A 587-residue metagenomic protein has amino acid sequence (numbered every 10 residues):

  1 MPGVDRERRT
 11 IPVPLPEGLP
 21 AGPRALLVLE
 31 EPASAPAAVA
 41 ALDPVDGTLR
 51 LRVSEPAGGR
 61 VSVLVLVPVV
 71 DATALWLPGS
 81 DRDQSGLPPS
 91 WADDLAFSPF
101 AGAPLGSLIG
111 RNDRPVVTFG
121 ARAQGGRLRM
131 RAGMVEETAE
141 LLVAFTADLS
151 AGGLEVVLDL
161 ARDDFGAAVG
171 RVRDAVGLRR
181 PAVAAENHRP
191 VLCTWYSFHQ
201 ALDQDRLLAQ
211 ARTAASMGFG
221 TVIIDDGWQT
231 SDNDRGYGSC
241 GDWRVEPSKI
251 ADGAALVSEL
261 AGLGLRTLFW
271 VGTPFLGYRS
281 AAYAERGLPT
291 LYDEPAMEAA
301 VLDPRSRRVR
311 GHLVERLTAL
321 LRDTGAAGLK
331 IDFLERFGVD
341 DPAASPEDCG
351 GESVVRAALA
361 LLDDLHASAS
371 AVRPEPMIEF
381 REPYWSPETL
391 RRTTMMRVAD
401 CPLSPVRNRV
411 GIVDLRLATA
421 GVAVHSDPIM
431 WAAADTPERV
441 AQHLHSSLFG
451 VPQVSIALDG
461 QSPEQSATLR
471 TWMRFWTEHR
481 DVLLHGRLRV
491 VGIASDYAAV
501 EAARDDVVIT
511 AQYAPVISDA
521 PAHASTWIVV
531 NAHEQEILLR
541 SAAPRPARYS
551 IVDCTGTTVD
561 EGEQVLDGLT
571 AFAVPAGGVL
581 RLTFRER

Functional and structural regions predicted by a protein language model:
M1-L178, H523-T526, L538-I551, T555-G556 (+2 more regions): N-terminal accessory beta-strand-rich subdomains and adjacent acidic, glycine-rich linkers that precede catalytic cores
F165-R179, T221-D226, S248-E298, E375-F380 (+1 more regions): Glycine-rich, aromatic-flanked loop segments that form ligand/cofactor-binding clefts across common enzyme folds
R189, Y196-Q200, R266-D323, D414-L415: Active-site-adjacent "subsite" loops/lids of carbohydrate-active enzymes
H199, M217, D226, L260 (+7 more regions): Active-site and adjacent substrate-binding regions of carbohydrate-active enzymes
H199-Q204, V245-I250, P274-G277, W385-E388 (+2 more regions): Acidic-and-aromatic substrate-binding clefts and catalytic sites of carbohydrate-active enzymes
R206-S231, D323, A327: Catalytic domains of carbohydrate-active enzymes, especially glycoside hydrolases
W228-G253, S280-P304, E335-L359, L365: Aromatic- and acidic-residue-enriched carbohydrate-binding clefts of CAZyme catalytic domains
L361-G577, T583-R585: Active-site-proximal substrate-binding groove within the catalytic cores of carbohydrate-active enzymes
